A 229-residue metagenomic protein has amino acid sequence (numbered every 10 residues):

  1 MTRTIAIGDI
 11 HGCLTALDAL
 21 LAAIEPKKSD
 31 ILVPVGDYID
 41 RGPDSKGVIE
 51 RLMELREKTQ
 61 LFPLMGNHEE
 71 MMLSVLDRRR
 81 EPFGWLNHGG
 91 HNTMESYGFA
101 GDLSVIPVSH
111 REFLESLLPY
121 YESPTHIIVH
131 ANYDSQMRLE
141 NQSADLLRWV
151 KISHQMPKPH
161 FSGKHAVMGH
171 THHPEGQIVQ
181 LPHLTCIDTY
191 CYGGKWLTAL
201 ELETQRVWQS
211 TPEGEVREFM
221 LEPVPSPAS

Functional and structural regions predicted by a protein language model:
M1-R51: N-terminal active-site segment of His-dependent metallophosphoesterases
T4-H11, H126-N132, T185-I187: Active-site-proximal beta-strand elements of phosphoester/diester hydrolases
I7-G8, L32-G36, P63-G66, H165-T171 (+1 more regions): Active-site neighborhood of phospho(di)ester-bond hydrolases with catalytic His/Asp-centered motifs
D9, D37, L52, G66-N67 (+5 more regions): Divalent metal-coordination and catalytic microenvironments
H11-T15, D40-P43, E69-L73, S135-Q136 (+2 more regions): Active-site environment of divalent metal-dependent phosphoester hydrolases
R41-E122, W149-P157: Active-site neighborhood of divalent metal-dependent phosphoester bond hydrolases
I106-G176: His/acidic metal-ligating clusters that form di-metal
L147, I152, K158-S229: Acidic, His/Gly-rich catalytic cores of divalent-metal-dependent hydrolytic chemistry
